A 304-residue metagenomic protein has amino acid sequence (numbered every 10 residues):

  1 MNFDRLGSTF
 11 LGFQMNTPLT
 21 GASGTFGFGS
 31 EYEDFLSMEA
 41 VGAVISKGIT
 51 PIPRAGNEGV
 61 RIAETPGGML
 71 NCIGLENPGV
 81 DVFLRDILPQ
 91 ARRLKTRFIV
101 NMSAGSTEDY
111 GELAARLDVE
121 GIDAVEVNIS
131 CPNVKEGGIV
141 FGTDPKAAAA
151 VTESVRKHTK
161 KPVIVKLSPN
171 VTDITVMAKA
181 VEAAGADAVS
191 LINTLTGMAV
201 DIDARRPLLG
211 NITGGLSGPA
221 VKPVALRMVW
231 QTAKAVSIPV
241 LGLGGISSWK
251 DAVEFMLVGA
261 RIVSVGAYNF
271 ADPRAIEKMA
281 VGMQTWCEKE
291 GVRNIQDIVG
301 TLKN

Functional and structural regions predicted by a protein language model:
M1-F98, A104: N-terminal capping/small domains of soluble enzymes
L19-A22, G42-S46, F98-M102, V125-V127 (+5 more regions): Hydrophobic faces of well-ordered beta-strands that scaffold small-molecule active sites in alpha/beta enzyme cores
F26, N101-A104, L167-D173, I192 (+2 more regions): Glycine-rich beta-to-alpha transition loops that act as phosphate-gripper elements at the mouths of alpha/beta enzyme
S30-L36, D109-V119, V171-A184, Q231-S237 (+1 more regions): Catalytic cores of alpha/beta
S46-P51, I129-C131, A188-M198, G245-I246 (+1 more regions): Glycine-rich phosphate-binding active-site loops on the catalytic face of alpha/beta enzymes
G56-G67, V200-G214, M256, Y268-R293: C-terminal helical cap(s) of enzyme catalytic domains, especially alpha/beta-barrels
M69-L70, P132-K146, M177-K234, I238: Glycine/Thr-rich beta-alpha phosphate-binding loop at enzyme active sites
R92, M102-T159, L167, T175-I192 (+1 more regions): Conserved alpha/beta-domain cores
